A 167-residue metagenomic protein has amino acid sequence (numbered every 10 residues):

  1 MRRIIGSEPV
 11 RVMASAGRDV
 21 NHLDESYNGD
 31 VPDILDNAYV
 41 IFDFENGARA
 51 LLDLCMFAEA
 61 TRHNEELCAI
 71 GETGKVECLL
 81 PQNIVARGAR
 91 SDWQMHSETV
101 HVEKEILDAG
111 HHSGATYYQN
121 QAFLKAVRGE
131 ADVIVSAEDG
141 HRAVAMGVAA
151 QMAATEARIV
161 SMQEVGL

Functional and structural regions predicted by a protein language model:
M1-R62, E138: Rossmann-like dinucleotide-binding domain that binds NAD(P)(H)
I4, E77, Q82-V100: Mobile, glycine-enriched helix-loop/loop "lid" segments at the mouths of ligand-binding/catalytic clefts that gate
E8, E65, W93, Q119-F123: Hydrophobic alpha-helical segments typical of transmembrane helices and their membrane-interface/capping positions
E8, N46-A48, E72-K75, A131 (+1 more regions): Short acidic/polar mixed-charge low-complexity motifs
E45, G88, A122-L167: C-terminal helix-rich "cap/oligomerization" subdomain common to oxidoreductases
D53-F57, I70-E72, Q163: Glycine-rich Rossmann NAD(P)(H)-binding loop
H101-D108: Short glycine/proline- and acidic residue-enriched helix-loop micro-motifs that form flexible lids or anion-recognition
D108-N120: Active-site loop of classical SDR/Rossmann-like NAD(P)-dependent oxidoreductases, centered on the catalytic Tyr-X3-Lys
